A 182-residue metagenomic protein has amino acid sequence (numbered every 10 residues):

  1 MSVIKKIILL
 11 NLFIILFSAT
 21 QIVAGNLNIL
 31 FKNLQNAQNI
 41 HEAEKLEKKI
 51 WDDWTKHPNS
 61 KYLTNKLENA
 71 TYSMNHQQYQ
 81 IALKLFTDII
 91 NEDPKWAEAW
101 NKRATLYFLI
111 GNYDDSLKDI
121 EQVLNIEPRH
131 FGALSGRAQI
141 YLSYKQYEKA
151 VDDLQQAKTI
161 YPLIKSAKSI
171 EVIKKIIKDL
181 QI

Functional and structural regions predicted by a protein language model:
T20-E68: N-terminal leader/linker segments that initiate helical-solenoid repeat arrays
I29, K56, D152-I182: Terminal, low-structured helical/coil segments at or just beyond the last alpha-helical repeat
H41-E44, Q80, D114, E148: Residue register within tetratricopeptide repeats
S60-I126: Alpha-helical adaptor scaffolds
N75, L109, S143-Y144, I176-L180: Register position in tetratricopeptide repeats
W96, H130, Y147, L163-I164: Residue-level recognition of tetratricopeptide repeat
A99, A133, S166-A167: TPR alpha-solenoid repeat register
K102, G136, S169-I170: Canonical tetratricopeptide repeat
